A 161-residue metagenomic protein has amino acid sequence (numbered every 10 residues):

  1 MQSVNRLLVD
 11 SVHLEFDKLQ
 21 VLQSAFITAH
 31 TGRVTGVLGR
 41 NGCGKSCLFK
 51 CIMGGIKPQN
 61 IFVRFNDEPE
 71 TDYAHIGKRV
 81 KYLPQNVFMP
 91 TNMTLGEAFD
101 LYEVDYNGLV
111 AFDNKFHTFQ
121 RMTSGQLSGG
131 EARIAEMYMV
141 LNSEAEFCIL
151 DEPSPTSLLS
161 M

Functional and structural regions predicted by a protein language model:
L7-V9, V21-I27: Conserved structural motif at the start of ABC-family nucleotide-binding domains
A29-T31: Conserved hydrophobic segment flanking the Walker A/P-loop of ABC-type ATPase nucleotide-binding domains
L38-R40: The feature captures the beta-strand-to-loop junction immediately N-terminal to the Walker
M53: Helix-to-loop junction immediately C-terminal to a conserved catalytic motif
P58-I76: Conserved ABC transporter NBD signature motif
Y82, N86, T91-N107: Q-loop/switch helix immediately C-terminal to the Walker
T123-L127, E131: Conserved ABC ATPase signature
E152-S157: Walker B catalytic motif
